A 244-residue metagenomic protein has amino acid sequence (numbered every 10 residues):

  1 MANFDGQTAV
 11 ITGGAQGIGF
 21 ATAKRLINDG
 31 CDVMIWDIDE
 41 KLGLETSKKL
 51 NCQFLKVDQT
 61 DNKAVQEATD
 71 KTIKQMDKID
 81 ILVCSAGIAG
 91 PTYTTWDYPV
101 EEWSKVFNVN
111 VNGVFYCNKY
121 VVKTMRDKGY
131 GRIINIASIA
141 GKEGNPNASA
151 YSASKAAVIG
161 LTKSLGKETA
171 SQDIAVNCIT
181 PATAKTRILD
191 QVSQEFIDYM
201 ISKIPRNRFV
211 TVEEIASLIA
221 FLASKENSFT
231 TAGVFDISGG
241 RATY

Functional and structural regions predicted by a protein language model:
A89-T92, E143, T231-Y244: Short C-terminal tail/terminal secondary-structure segment of NAD(P)H-dependent dehydrogenase/reductase domains
Y93-T95, P99-S104, L189, M200: Substrate-binding pocket helix/loop in short-chain dehydrogenase/reductase
W96, E143-S149, S171-Q172, N207 (+1 more regions): Active-site loop immediately N-terminal to the catalytic Tyr-X3-Lys motif of short-chain dehydrogenase/reductase
N118, S154, T162: Active-site helix of classical SDR
K123, K167-S171, S228: Alpha-helical segment proximal to the catalytic Tyr-Lys
S138: Residue(s) in the substrate-gating loop at a strand-loop-helix junction that position the organic substrate next
I204-I215, E226: A conserved structural motif in NAD(P)-dependent oxidoreductases
